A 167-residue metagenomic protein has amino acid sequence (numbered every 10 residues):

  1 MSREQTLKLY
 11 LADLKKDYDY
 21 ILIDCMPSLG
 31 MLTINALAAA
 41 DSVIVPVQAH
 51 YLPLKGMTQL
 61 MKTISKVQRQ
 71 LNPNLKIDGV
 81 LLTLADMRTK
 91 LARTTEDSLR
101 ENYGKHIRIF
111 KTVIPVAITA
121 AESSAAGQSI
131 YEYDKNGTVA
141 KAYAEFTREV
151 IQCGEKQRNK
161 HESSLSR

Functional and structural regions predicted by a protein language model:
M1-I23, S28-L29: Cytosolic-facing regulatory segments adjacent to core modules
D13, T33-Y51: Inter-motif core of Ras-like GTPase G domains
V47, L54-V80: Anionic-ligand binding region
D86, D97-Q128: Beta-strand-loop-alpha "switch" segments that mediate conformational coupling across diverse proteins
S123-K141, E145: C-terminal boundary of histidine-terminating zinc-finger modules
S163-R167: Non-Sec secretion/translocation targeting segments of pathogen effectors
